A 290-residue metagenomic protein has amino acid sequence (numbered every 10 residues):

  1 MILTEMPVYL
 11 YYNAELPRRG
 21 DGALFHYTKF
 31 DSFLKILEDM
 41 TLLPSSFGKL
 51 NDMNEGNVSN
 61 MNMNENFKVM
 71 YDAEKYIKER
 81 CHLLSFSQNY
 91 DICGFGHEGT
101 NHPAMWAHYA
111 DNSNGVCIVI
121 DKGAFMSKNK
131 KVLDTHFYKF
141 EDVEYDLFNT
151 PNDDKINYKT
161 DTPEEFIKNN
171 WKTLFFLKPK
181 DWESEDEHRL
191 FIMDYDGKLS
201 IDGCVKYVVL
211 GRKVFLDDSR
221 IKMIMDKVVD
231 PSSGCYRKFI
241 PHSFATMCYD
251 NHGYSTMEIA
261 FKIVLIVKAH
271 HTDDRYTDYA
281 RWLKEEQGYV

Functional and structural regions predicted by a protein language model:
M1-V290: Partner-binding and oligomerization surfaces adjacent to conserved cores of proteins that assemble macromolecular
